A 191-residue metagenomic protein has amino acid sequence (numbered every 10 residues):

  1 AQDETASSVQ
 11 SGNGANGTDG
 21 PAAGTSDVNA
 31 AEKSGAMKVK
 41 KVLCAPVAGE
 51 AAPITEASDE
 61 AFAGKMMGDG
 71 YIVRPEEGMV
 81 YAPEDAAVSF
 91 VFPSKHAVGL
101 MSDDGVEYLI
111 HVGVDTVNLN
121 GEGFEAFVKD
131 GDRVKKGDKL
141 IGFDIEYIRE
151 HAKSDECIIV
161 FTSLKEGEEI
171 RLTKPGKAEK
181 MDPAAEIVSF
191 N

Functional and structural regions predicted by a protein language model:
E4-N191: Contiguous, well-folded functional domains in the mature portion of proteins
